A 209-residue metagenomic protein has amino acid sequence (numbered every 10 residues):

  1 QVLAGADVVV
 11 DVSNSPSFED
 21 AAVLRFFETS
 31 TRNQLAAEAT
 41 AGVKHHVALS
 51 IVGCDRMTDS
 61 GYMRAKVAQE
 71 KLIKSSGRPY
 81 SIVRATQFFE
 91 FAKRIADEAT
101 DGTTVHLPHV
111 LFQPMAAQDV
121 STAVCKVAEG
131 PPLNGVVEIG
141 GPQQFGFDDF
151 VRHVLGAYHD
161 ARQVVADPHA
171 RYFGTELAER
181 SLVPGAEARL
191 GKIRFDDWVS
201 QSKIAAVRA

Functional and structural regions predicted by a protein language model:
Q1-A41, V52-T58: NAD(P)H-binding glycine-rich loop region in Rossmannoid oxidoreductase-like domains and their noncatalytic homologs
V2-G5, A123, H153, Q201: Generic alpha-helical secondary-structure signal
S13, V47-S50, R84-T86: Active-site beta-alpha turn of Rossmann-fold NAD(P)-dependent dehydrogenases/reductases
E19-V23, F112, P142, E187-L190: Pocket-edge positions in alpha/beta enzyme catalytic cores
F26, S30, A65, L190: Soluble or luminal CAZymes and related metallo-dependent hydrolases
L35, A117-C125, K192-S200: Short, amphipathic alpha-helical "lid/cap" segments that border enzyme active or binding sites
A41-K44, D55-Q163, D167-H169, F173-A178: Oxidoreductase cofactor-interface core, primarily capturing Rossmann-like NAD(P)-dependent enzymes
L155-A209: A hydrophobic C-terminal alpha-helical subdomain
